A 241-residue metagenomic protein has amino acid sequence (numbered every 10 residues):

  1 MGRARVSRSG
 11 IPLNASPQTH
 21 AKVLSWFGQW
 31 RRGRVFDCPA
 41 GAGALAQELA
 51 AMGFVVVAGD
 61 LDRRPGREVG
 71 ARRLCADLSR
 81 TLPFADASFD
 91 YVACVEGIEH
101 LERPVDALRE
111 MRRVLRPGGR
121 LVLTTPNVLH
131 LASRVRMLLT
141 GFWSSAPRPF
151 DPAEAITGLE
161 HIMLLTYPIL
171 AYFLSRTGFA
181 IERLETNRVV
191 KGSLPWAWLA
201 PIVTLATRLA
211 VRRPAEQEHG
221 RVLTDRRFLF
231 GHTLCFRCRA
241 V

Functional and structural regions predicted by a protein language model:
M1-S7: N-terminal, positively charged/glycine-rich alpha-helical extensions of SAM-dependent methyltransferases
G10-K22, A44, E48, E102-E110 (+2 more regions): S-adenosyl-L-methionine-dependent methyltransferase catalytic module, highlighting the catalytic core
L24-R31, L82: Glycine-rich helix-loop-beta junction characteristic of Rossmann-like nucleotide cofactor-binding loops
R32-G41: Conserved class I S-adenosyl-L-methionine
G33, A71, D90: Conserved acidic residues
A42-R80: Class I SAM-dependent methyltransferase SAM/SAH-binding core
S79-V92: A short acidic, Gly/Pro-enriched loop at the edge of an enzyme's catalytic core that lines a small-molecule cofactor
A93-R103: A short SAM/SAH-binding and catalytic strip from SAM-dependent methyltransferases
